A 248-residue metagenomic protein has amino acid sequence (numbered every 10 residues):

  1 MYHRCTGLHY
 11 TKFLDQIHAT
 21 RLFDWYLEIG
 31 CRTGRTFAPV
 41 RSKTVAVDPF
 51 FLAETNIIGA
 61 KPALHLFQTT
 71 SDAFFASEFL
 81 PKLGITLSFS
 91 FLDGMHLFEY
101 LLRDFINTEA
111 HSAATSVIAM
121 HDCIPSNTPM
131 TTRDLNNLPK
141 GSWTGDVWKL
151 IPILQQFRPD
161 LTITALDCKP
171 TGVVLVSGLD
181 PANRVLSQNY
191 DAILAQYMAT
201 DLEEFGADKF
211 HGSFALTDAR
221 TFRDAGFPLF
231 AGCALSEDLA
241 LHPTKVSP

Functional and structural regions predicted by a protein language model:
M1-F91, M95-A119, C123-P248: A short alpha-helical cap/connector motif
